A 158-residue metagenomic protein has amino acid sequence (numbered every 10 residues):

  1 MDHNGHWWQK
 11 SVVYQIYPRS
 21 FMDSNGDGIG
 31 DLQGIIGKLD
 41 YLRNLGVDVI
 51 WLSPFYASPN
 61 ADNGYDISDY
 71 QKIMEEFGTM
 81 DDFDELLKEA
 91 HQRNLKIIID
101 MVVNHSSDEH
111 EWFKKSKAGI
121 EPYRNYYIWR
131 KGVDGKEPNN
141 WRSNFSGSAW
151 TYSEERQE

Functional and structural regions predicted by a protein language model:
M1-E158: Acidic/aromatic-lined carbohydrate-recognition and catalytic surfaces of CAZymes acting on diverse glycans
